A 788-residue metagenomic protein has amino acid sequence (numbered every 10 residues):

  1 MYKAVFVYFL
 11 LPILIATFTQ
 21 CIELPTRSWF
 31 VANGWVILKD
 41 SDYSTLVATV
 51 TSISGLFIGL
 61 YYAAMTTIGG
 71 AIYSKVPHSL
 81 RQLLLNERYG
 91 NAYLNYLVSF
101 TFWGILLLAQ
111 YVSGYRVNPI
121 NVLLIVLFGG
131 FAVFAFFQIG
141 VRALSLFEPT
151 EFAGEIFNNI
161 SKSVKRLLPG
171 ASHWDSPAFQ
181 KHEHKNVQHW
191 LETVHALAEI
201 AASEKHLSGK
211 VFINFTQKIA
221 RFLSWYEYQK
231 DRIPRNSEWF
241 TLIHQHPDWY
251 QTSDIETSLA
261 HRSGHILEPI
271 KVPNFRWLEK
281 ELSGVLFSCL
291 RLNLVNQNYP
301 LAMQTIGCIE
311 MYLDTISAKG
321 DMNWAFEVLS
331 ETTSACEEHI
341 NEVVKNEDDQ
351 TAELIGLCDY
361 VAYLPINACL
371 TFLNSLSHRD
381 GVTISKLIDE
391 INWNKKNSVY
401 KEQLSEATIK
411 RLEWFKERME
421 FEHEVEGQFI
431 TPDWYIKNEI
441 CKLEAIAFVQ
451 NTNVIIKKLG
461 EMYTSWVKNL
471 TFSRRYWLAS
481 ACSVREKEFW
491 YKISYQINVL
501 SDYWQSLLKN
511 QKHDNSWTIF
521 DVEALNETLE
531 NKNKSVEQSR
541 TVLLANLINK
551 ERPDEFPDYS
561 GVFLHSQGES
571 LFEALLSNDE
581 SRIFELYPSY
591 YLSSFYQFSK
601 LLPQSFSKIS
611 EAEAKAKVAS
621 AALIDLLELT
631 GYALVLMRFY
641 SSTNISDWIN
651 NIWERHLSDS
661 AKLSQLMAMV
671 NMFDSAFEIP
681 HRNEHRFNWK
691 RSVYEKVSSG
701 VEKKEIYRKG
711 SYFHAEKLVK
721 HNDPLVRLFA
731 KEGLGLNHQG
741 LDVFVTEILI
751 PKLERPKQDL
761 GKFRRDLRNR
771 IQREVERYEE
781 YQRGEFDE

Functional and structural regions predicted by a protein language model:
M1-F30: Hydrophobic alpha-helical transmembrane segments of small proteolipidic membrane proteins, enriched in energy-coupled
M1-F9, W35-S52, V76-N95, R116-I125 (+1 more regions): Membrane-interface segments at loop-to-transmembrane junctions
I15-T26, K39-S113, V133-A143: Transmembrane alpha-helix detector for multi-pass membrane proteins
R27-V36, I255-S258: Short charge-dense sequence patches
V31, W35-L38, D42, Y61-Y62 (+3 more regions): Generic alpha-helix detector with strongest preference for long hydrophobic helices that associate with membranes
Q82, A109-G129, F134-D787: Binding/recognition "hotspot" determinant
